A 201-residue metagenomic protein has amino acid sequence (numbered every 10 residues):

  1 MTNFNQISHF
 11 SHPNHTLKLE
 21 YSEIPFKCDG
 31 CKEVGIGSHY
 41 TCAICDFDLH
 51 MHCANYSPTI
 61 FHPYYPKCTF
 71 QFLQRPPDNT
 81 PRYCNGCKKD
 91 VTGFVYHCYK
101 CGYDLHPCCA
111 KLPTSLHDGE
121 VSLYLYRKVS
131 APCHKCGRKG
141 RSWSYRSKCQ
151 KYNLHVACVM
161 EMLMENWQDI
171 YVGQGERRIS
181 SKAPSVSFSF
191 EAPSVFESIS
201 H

Functional and structural regions predicted by a protein language model:
M1-H201: Cys/His-rich zinc-coordinating "finger" modules and their low-complexity flanking regions in eukaryotic trafficking
